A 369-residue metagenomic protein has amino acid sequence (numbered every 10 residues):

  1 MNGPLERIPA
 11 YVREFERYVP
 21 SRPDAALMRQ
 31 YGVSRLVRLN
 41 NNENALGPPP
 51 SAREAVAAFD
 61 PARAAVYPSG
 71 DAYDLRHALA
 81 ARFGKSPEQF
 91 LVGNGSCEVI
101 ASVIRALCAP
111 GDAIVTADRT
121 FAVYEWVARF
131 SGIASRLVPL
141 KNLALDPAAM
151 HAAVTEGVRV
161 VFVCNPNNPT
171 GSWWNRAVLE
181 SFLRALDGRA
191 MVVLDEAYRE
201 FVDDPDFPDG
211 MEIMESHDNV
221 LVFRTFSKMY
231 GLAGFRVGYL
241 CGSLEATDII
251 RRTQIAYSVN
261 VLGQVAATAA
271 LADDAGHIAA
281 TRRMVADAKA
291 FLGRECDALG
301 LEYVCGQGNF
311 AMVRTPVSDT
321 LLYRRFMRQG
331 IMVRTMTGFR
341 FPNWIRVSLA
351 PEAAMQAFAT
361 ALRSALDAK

Functional and structural regions predicted by a protein language model:
N2-C97, S102, K369: N-terminal small-domain helix-loop-helix segment of the aminotransferase-like
G47-P49, N219-D297, L301-V304: PLP-dependent aminotransferase class I/II
S86-F90, G111-A113, R189, E196 (+2 more regions): Short acidic capping loops at alpha-helix termini that bridge into adjacent secondary structure
A106-V163: PLP-dependent aminotransferase-like
P147-G157, P169-V192, E196-M229, E245: Active-site pre-lysine segment of PLP-dependent enzymes
A177, R325-Q329, R334, G338-K369: PLP-dependent enzyme catalytic core of the Aspartate aminotransferase-like
V285-A286, E295-Q329, I345: Conserved PLP-binding catalytic core of the aspartate aminotransferase-like
